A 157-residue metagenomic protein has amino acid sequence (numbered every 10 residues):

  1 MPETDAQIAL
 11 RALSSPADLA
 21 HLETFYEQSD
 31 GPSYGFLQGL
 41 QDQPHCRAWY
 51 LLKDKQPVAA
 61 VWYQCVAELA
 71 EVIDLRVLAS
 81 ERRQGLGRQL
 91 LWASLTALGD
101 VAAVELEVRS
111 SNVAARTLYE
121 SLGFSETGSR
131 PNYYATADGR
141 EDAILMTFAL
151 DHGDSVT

Functional and structural regions predicted by a protein language model:
P2-R82, R88-A97, N132, A149-V156: Acetyl-CoA-dependent GNAT
C46, E141-L145: Short hydrophobic/aromatic beta-strand or adjacent loop that forms the aromatic wall/cage of a ligand/substrate-binding
G87, L91, N112-A115, N132-A137: Short glycine/proline-centered loop/turn elements that form peptide/ligand docking sites
L98-S110: Conserved GNAT acetyl-CoA-binding A-motif
E105-E107, S125-D142: Conserved catalytic-core motifs of GNAT/GCN5-like acyltransferases
E107, R116, L122: Residues lining the SAM
Y119, F124, M146: Conserved active-site tyrosine of GNAT-family acetyltransferases
